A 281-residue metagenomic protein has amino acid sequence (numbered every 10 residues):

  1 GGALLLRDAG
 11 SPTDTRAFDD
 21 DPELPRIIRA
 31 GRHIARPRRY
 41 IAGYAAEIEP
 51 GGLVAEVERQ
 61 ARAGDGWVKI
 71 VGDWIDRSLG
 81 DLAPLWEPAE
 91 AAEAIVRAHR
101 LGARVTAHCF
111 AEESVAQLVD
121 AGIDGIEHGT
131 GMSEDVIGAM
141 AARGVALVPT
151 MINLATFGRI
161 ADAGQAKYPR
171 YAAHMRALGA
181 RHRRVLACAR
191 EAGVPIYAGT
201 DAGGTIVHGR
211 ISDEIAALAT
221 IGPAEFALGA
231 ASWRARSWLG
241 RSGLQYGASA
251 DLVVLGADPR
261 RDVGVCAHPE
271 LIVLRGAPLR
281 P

Functional and structural regions predicted by a protein language model:
G1-L101, G138, R143-L154, I160: Divalent-metal coordination cores built from histidine and acidic residues
L4, G66, D124, D251 (+1 more regions): Receiver (REC) domain switch/active-site residues of two-component response regulators
L6-A9, V71, T106-F110, A230: Structural motif
A9-D14, F110-E112, G129-S133, D258-R260: Short beta->alpha connector loops
A17-D20, V115-G122, A216: Distinct, well-ordered alpha-helical segments
R77-R184, E191-A192, Y197, A202-T205 (+2 more regions): Active-site core of metal-dependent hydrolases
R100, G179-D258: His/Asp/Glu-enriched, well-ordered alpha-helical/loop segment that forms or immediately abuts the divalent-metal
